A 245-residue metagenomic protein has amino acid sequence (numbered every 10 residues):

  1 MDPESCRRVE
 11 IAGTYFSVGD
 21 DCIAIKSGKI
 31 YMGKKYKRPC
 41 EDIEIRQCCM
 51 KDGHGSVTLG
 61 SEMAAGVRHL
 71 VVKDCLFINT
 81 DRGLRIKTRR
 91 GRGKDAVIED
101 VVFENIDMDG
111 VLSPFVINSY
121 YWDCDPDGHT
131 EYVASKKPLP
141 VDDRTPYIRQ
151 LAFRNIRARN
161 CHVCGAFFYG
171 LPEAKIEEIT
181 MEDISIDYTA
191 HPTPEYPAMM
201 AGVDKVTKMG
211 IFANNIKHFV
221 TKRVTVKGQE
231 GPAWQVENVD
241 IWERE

Functional and structural regions predicted by a protein language model:
M1-E245: Extracellular/periplasmic carbohydrate-active domains that bind, remodel, or depolymerize complex polysaccharides
